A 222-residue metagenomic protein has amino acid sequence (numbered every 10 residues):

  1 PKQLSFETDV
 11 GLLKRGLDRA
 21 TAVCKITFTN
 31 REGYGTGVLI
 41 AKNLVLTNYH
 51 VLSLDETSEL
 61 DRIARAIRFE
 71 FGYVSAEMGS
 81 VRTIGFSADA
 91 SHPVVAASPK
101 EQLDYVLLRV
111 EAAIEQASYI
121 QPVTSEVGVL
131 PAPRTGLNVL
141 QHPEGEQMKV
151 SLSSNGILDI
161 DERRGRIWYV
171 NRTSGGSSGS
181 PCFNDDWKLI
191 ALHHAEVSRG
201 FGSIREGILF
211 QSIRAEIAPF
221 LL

Functional and structural regions predicted by a protein language model:
K2-S5, G11-Y34, V38-K42, L46-N171 (+4 more regions): Serine endopeptidase catalytic core focused on the charge-relay Asp
V106, P219-L222: PDZ/PDZ-like groove recognition
S180: Conserved G/P- and acidic residue-centered "switch" motifs that form tight phosphate/ATP-binding loops in soluble
F210-E216: Short, surface-exposed loop/turn motifs with a glycine/proline- and acidic-biased composition
